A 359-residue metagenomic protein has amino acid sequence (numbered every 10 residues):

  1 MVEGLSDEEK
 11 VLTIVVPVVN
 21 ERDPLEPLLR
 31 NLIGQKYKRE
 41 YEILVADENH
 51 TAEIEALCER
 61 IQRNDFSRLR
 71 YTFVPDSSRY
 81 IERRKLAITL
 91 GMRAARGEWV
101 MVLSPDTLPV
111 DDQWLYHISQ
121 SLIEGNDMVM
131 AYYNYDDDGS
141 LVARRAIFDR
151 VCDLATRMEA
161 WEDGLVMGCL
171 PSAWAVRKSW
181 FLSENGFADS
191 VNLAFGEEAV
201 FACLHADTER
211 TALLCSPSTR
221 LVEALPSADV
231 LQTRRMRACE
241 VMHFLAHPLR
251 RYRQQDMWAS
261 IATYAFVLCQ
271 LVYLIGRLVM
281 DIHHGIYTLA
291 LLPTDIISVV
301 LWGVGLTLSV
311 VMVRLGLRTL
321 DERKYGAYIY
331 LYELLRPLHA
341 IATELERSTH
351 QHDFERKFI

Functional and structural regions predicted by a protein language model:
M1-N31: N-proximal low-complexity "stem/linker" segments adjacent to membrane-targeting elements
R30-E40: Short, acidic, metal-binding catalytic loop of nucleotide-sugar glycosyltransferases
L44-C58, D76, T107-L108: A conserved acidic beta->alpha catalytic loop
Y71-F73, R83, A87, H117-A188 (+3 more regions): Long helical/loop segments within the catalytic core of UDP-sugar-dependent glycosyltransferases, especially the large
V100: Short aromatic/hydrophobic "clamp" motif used to bind/position activated sugar donors
P105-Q120: Acidic donor-binding/catalytic loop of UDP-sugar-dependent glycosyltransferases, especially processive GT2
M128-C152, A188-Q254: Catalytic donor/gating beta->alpha subdomain of glycosyltransferases that bind UDP-sugars
T263-D353: Membrane-embedded multi-pass helical conduit in multi-pass membrane proteins, especially envelope-biosynthetic
